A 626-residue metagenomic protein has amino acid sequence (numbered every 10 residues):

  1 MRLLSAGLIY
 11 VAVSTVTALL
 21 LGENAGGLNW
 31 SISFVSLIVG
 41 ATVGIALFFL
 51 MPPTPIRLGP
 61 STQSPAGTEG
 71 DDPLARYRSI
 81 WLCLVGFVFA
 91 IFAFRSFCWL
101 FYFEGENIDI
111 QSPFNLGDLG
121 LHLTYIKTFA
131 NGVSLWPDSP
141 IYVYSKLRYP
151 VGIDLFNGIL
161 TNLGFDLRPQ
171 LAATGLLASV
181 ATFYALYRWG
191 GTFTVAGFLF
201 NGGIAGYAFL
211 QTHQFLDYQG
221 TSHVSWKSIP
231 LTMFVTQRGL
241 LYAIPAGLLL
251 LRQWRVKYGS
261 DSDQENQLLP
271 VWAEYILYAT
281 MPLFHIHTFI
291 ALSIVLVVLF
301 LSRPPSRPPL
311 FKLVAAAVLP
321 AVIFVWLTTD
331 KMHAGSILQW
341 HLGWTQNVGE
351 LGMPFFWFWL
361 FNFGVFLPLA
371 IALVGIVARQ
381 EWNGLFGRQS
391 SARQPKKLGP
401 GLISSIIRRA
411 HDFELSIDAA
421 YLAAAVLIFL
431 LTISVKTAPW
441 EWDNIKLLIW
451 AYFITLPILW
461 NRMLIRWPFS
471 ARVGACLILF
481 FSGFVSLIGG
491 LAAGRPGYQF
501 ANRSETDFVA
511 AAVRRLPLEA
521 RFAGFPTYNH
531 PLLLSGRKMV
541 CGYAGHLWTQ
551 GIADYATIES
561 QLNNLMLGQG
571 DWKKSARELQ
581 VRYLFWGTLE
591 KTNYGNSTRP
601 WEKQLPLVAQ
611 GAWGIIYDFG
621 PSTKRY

Functional and structural regions predicted by a protein language model:
M1-L74, R78: Membrane-embedded, hydrophobic transmembrane alpha-helices
W81-V88, G120, T236-L249, G343-L385 (+3 more regions): Alpha-helical transmembrane segments at the extracellular/periplasmic loop-to-helix junctions of multi-pass membrane
F89-A246, E265, Q499, F525: Active-site lumenal/periplasmic loops and adjacent helix-entry segments of GT-C-fold, multi-pass membrane
A196, K312-V322, N383, G387-R393 (+3 more regions): Signature aromatic-anchored transmembrane alpha helix within multi-pass, membrane-resident enzymes that catalyze glycan
L231-T232, E265, L269-H285, V297: Membrane-interface alpha helices of multi-pass inner-membrane proteins
L248-K257, I294-R303, F363-L415, L477: Hydrophobic, aromatic-rich transmembrane alpha-helices and their immediate juxtamembrane boundary segments
Y258-N266, Y278, I290-V318: Perimembrane helix-loop-helix junctions
N461, F469-Y626: Extracytoplasmic
